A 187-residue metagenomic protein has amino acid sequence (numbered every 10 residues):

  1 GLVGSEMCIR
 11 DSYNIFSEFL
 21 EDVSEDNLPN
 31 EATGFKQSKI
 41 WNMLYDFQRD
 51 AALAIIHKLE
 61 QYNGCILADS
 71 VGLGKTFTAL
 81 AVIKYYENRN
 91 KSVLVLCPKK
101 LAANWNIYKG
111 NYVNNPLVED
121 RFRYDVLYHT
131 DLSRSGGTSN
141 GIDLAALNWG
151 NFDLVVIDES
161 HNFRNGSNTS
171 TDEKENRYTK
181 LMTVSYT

Functional and structural regions predicted by a protein language model:
L2-I9: Short, small-residue-biased leader/transition segments that mark boundaries at the very start of proteins
I15-F19: Phosphate/pyrophosphate-binding loops and the adjoining catalytic core of nucleotide-dependent enzymes
E25-M43, T76-L80, E87-L181: SF2 helicase/translocase NTPase motor core, specifically the RecA-like lobe 1 inter-motif segment between Walker
T33-G64: Conserved pre-motif I regulatory segment
Q48, D69, K75, D158-E159: Acidic active-site catalytic centers that drive phospho-/nucleotidyl reactions and related ester hydrolyses
I55, S70, V82-Y86: Hydrophobic residues on the short alpha-helix immediately C-terminal to a glycine-rich phosphate/catalytic loop
Y62-T78: Walker A/P-loop
